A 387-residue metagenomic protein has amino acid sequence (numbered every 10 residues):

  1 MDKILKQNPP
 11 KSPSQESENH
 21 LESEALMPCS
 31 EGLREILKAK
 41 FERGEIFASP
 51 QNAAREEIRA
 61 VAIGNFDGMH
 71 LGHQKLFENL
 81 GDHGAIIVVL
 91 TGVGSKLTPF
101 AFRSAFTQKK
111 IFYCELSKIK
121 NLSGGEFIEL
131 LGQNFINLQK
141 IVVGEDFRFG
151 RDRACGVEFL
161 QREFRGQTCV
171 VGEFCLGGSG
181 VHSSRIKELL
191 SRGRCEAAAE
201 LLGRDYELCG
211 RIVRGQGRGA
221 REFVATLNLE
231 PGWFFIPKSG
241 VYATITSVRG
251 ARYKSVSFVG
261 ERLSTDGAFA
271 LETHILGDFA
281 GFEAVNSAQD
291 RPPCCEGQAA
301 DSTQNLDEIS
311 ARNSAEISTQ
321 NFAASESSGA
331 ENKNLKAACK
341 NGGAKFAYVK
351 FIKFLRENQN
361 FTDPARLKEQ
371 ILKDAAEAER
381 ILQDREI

Functional and structural regions predicted by a protein language model:
K3, E22, C29-P99: N-terminal catalytic cores of NTP/NDP-binding nucleotidyl/phosphoryl-transfer enzymes
P10-P13, A53, S117-L122, F174-G180: A short acidic, often aromatic-flanked loop/helix-cap motif at beta-alpha or helix-coil junctions that lines enzyme
D67-G68, T91-S95, L116-I119, D146-R151 (+1 more regions): Short histidine/acidic/glycine/proline-rich micro-motifs that form metal- and phosphate-coordinating active-site loops
L71-I136: Core alpha/beta nucleotide-donor-binding catalytic domains of modification enzymes
Q74, G81-D82, G203, I371-A376: Solvent-exposed alpha-helix faces
L122-L227, F234, S239, S247-R249 (+2 more regions): Classical nucleotidyltransferase
Q216-G297, S302-I309, N313, I317-N321 (+2 more regions): Phosphate/ribose-recognition catalytic cores of enzymes acting on nucleotide-derived substrates
